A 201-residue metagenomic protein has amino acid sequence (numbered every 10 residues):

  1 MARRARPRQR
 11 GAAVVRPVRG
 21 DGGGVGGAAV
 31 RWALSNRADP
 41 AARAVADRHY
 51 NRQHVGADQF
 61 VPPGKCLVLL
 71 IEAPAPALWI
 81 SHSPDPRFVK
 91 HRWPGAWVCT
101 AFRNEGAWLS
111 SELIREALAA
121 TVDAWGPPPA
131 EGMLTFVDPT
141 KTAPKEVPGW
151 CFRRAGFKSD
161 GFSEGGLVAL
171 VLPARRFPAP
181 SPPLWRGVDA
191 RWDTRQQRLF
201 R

Functional and structural regions predicted by a protein language model:
A2-K145, W150-R201: Non-catalytic substrate-recognition and accessory regions of acyl/acetyltransferase enzymes
